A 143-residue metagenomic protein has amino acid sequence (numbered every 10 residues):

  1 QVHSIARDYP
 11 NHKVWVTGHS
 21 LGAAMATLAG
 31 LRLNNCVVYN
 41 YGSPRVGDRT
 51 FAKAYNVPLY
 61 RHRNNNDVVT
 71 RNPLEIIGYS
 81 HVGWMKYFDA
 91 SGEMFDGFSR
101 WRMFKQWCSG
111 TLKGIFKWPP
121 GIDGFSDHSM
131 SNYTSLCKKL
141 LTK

Functional and structural regions predicted by a protein language model:
Q1-T17, L21-K143: Non-catalytic, mobile gating and regulatory segments of ester bond hydrolases
